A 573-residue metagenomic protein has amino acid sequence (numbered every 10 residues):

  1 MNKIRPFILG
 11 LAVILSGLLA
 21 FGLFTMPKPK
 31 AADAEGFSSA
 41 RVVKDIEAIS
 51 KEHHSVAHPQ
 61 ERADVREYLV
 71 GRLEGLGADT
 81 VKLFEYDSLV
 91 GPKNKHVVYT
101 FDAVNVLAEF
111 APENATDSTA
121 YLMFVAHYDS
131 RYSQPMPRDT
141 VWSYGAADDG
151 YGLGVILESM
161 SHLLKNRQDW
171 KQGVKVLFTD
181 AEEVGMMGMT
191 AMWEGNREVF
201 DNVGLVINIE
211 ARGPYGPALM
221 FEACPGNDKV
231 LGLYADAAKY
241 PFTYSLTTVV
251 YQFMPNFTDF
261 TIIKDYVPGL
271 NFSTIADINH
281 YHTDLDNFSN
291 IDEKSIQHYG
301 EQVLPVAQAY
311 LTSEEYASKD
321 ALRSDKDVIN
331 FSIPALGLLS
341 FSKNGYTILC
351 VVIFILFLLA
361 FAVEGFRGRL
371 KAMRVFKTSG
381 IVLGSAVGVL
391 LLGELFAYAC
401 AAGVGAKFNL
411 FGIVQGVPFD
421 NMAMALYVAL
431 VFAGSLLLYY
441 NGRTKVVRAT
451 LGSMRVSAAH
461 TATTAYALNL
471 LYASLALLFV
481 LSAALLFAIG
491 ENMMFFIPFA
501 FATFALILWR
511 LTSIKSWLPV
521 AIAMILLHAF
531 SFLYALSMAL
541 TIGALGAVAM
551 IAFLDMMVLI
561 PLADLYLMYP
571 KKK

Functional and structural regions predicted by a protein language model:
M1-L9, T463-Y466: N-terminal membrane topogenic signal
I8-F21: Hydrophobic membrane-insertion alpha-helices, especially the h-region of bacterial N-terminal signal peptides
A20-G22, A321-D327, A402-A406: Peri-membrane helix termini and adjoining interfacial loops of integral membrane proteins
A20-T25, V363-R367: Juxtamembrane cytosolic interface motif at the C-terminal end of transmembrane helices
P27-F341: Soluble extramembrane regions of membrane proteins in the secretory/endomembrane system
T312-G368, A372-G388: Charged, amphipathic alpha-helical linkers/stalks
I355-K573: Alpha-helical transmembrane segments of integral membrane proteins
